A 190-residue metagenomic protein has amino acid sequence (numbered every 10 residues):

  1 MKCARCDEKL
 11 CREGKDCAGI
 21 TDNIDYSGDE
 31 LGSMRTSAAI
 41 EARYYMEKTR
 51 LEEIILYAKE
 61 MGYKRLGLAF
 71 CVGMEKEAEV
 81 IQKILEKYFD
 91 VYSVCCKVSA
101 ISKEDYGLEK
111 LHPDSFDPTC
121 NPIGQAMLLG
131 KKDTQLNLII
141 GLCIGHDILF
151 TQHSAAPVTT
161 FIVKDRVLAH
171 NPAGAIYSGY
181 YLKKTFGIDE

Functional and structural regions predicted by a protein language model:
M1-R65, V72-K76: Electropositive, gly/pro-rich neighborhoods at or near active sites that engage anionic ligands
T49, D117-K131, L142-I144: Active-site glycine-rich loop that binds ribose-phosphate moieties when present
Y57-K87, V91-K97: Extracellular-facing segments of soluble proteins and assemblies that are Gly/Ser/Thr-biased and enriched in aromatics
I81-M127: Long, charge-dense
Q125-Q135, G145-T151, H170: Intrinsically disordered, low-complexity, charge-dense segments enriched in Lys/Arg and Glu/Asp interspersed
D147-V167: A short, gly/pro- and small-residue-rich
T160-E190: C-terminal functional extensions of proteins
